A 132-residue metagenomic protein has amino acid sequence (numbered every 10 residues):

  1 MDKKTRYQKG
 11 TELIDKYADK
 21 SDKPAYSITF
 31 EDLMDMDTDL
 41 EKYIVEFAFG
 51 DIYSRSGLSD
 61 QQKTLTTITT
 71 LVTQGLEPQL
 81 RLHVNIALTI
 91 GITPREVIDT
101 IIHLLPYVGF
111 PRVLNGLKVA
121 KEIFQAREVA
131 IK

Functional and structural regions predicted by a protein language model:
M1-D60, V113-K132: Acidic, glycine/proline-rich low-complexity segments that act as flexible tails and inter-domain linkers
K42-V45, Q74-L80: Short acidic alpha-helix initiation/capping motifs at coil-to-helix transition points, especially at protein N-termini
A48, I52, E96, T100-H103: Short, flexible domain-boundary/linker segments around small modular repeats
A48, T70-L76, G109: Short alpha-helix boundary/capping elements
K63-L71, I101: Short, structured motif recognition centered on aromatic/hydrophobic residues
V72, I90, H103-F110: A short structural micro-motif
L76-E96, V113-K118, E122-I123: Extended intrinsically disordered, low-complexity coil regions enriched in Ser, Thr, Gly, Ala and often Pro
